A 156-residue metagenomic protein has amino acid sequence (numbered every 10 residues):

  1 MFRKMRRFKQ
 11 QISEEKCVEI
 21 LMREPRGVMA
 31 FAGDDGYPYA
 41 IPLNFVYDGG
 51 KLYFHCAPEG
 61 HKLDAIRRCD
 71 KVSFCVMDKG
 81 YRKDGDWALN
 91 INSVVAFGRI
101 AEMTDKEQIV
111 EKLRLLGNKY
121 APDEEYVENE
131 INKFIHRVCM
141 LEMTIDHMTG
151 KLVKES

Functional and structural regions predicted by a protein language model:
M1-R23: Extreme N-terminal tail/first-helix region
F2-F8, Y81-S156: Charged, gly/pro-rich active-site loop segments
E14, E59-G60: Structural motif corresponding to alpha-helix initiation and N-cap regions
C17, P25, G50, D70-V72 (+2 more regions): A generic secondary-structure signal marking the coil-to-beta-strand transition
I20-L21, A65-I66, L116: A generic structural signal for nonpolar/aromatic side chains embedded in well-ordered alpha-helices
E24-P58, I66, F74-C75: Short beta-strand segments
H61-L89: Helix-adjacent hinge/juxtasegments
